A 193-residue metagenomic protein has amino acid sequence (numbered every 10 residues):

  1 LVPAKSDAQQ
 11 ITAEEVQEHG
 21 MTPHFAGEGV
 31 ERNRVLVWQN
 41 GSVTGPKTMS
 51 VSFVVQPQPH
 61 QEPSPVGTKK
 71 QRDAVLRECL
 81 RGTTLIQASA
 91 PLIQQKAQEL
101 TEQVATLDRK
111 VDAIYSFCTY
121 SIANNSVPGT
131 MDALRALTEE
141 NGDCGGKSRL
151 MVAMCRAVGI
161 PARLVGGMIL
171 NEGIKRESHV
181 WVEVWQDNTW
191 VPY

Functional and structural regions predicted by a protein language model:
L1-H60: Intrinsically disordered, low-complexity N-terminal segments that are enriched in acidic
V2, Y115-T119, L170: Short amphipathic alpha-helical surface patches that mediate protein-protein
D7-E15, A123-S126, N141-G146: A broad, low-specificity signal for short, low-complexity segments enriched in glycine/proline and polar/charged
E31, T130, K175-S178: Short, solvent-exposed coil/turn segments
S42-K47, E102-A105, D187-T189: A short, structured loop/turn motif at beta-sheet edges
V55-V66, K70-G142, L150-V152, A157: Secondary-structure boundary elements
G146-Y193: Hydrophobic/aromatic-rich core segments of domains that either
